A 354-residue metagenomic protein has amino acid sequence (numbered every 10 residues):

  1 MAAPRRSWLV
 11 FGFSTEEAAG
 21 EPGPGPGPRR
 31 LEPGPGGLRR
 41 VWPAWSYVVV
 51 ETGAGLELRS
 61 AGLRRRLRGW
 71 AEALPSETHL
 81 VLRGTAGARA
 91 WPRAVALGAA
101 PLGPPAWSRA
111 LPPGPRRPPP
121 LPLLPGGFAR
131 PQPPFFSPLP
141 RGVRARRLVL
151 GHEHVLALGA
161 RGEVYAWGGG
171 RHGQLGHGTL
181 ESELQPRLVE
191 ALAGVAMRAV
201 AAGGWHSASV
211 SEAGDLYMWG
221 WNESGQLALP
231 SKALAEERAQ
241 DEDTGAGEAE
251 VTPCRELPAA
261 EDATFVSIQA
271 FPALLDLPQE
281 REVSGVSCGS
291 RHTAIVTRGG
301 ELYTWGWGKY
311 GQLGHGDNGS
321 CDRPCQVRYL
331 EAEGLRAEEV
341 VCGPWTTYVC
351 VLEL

Functional and structural regions predicted by a protein language model:
M1-R40, L58-A73, W91-L139, R147 (+8 more regions): Short glycine/serine- and acidic-residue-enriched loop/turn motifs that recur at repeat junctions
R5, W45-S46, G53-G55, E77 (+9 more regions): Surface-exposed loop/turn positions within WD40 beta-propeller blades
V10, Y47-V50, H79-L82, H154-A157 (+6 more regions): Conserved core positions of repeat-based scaffolds
G36-L38, G69-W70, G142-R147, E153 (+8 more regions): Canonical WD40 repeat/beta-propeller blade segments in eukaryotic WD-repeat proteins
W42, V50, L74, V81 (+10 more regions): Conserved beta-strand position repeated across blades of beta-propeller domains
L139-P140, E181, V189-A193, L275-Q279 (+1 more regions): Short loop/turn motifs that recur once per blade in beta-propeller domains
P278-Y310: Loop/turn-rich, solvent-exposed surfaces of beta-rich toroidal or solenoidal domains
N318, D322, R328-L354: Blade-level signature of beta-propeller repeat domains, shared across WD40, Kelch, NHL, RCC1 and BNR/Asp-box propellers
